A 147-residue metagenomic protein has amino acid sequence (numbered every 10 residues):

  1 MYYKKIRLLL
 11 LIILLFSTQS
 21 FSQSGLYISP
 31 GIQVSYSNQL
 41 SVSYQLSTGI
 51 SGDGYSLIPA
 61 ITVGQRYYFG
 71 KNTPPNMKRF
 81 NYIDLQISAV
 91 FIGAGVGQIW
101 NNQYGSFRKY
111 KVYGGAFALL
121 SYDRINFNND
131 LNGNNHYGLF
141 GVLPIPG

Functional and structural regions predicted by a protein language model:
K4-L11: Sec-dependent signal peptide recognition, specifically the positively charged N-region followed immediately by
L10, T18-S22: Sec/Tat signal peptide C-region and signal peptidase I cleavage site
S22-K71: Short glycine/proline- and aromatic-enriched beta-strand/turn motifs that initiate or cap beta-hairpins
P30, V42-T48, I83-L85, Y110-V112 (+1 more regions): Membrane-embedded beta-strands of outer-membrane beta-barrel proteins, especially the hydrophobic/small aromatic
Y44, F117, G133-G147: Outer-membrane beta-barrel "beta-signal"
G52-I61, A89-G95, A116-Y122, I145-G147: Repeated loop/turn-to-beta-strand initiation elements of outer-membrane beta-barrel proteins
G64-N72, M77-K111: Outer membrane beta-barrel transmembrane domains
N102-Q103, Y110-K111, L120-N132: Membrane-helix boundary connector in multi-pass membrane proteins
